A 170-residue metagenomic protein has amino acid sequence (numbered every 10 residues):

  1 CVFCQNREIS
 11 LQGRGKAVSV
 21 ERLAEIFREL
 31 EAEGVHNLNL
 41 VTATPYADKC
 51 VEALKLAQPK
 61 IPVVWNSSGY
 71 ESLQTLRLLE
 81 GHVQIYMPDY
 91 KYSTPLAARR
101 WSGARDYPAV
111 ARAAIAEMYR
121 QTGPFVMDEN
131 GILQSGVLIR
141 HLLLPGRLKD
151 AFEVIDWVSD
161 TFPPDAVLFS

Functional and structural regions predicted by a protein language model:
C1-A17: Canonical Radical SAM [4Fe-4S] cluster-binding loop centered on the CxxxCxxC motif and its immediate flanking residues
V18-L23: Short, positively charged, Gly/Tyr-enriched micro-motifs that form contact patches at catalytic or ligand/partner
A24-S170: Conserved AdoMet/S-adenosylmethionine-binding subsite of the radical SAM
